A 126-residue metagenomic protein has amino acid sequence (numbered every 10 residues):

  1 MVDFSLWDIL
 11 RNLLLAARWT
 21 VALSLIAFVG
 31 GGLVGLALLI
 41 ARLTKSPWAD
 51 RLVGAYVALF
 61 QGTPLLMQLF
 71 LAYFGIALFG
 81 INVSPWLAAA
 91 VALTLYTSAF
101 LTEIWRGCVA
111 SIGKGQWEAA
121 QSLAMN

Functional and structural regions predicted by a protein language model:
M1-N126: Transmembrane alpha-helices and adjacent helix-loop boundaries
